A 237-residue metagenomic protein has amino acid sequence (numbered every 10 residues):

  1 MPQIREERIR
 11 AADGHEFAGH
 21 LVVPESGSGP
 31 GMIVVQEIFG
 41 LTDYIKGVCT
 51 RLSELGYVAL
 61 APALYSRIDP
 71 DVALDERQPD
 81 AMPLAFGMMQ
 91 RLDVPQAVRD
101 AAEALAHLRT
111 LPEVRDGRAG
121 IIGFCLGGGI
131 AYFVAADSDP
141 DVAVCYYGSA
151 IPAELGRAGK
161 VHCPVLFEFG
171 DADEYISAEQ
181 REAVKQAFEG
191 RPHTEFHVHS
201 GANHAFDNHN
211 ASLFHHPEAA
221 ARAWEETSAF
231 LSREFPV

Functional and structural regions predicted by a protein language model:
M1-V237: N-terminal cap/leader regions of alpha/beta-hydrolase-fold enzymes, predominantly small-molecule hydrolases
